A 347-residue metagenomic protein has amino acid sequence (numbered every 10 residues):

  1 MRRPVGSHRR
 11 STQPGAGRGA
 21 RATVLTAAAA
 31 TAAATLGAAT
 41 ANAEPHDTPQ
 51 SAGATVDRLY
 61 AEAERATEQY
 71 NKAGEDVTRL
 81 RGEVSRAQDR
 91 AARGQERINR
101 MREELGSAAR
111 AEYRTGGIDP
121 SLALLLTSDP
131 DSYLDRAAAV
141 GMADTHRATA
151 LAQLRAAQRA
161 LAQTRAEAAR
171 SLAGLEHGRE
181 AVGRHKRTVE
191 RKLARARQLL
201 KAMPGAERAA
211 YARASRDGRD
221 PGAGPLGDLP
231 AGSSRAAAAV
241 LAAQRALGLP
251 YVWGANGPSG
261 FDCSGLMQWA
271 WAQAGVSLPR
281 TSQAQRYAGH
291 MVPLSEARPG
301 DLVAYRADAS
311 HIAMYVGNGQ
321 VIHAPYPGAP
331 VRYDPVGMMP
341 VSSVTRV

Functional and structural regions predicted by a protein language model:
M1-E44: Secretory targeting and sorting signals
A39-D57, A61-E64, E68-S107, D131-L134 (+1 more regions): Intrinsically disordered, low-complexity, Pro/Ser/Thr/Asn/Gly/Ala-rich spacer/linker segments adjacent to signal
R100, D119-S121, S128, A246 (+1 more regions): Extracytoplasmic
E103, S107, E112-D119, L124: Amphipathic heptad-repeat alpha-helical coiled-coil "stalk/arm" segments that mediate oligomerization and long-range
R114, M142-A143, V276, P330: Residue-level marker of structural boundaries
P120-A123, R197-P221, P299-Y305, P325-M338: Short secondary-structure transition/capping segments
L122-T127, R136, M314, S343: Soluble periplasmic/extracytoplasmic beta-strand elements of cell-envelope proteins
A223-V347: Peptidoglycan cell-wall recognition and remodeling modules
